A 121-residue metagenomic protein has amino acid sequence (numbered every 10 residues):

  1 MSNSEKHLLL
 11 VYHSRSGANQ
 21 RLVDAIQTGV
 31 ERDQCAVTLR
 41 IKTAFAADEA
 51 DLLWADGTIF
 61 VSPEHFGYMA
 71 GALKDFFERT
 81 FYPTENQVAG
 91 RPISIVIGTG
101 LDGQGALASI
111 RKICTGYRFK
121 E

Functional and structural regions predicted by a protein language model:
S2-E31: N-terminal beta1-alpha1 ligand-phosphate binding loop
N3, V30-A36, E85-Q87: Short helix-capping segments at alpha-helix termini
H7, T38, P92: Residues at the starts of beta-strands that form the adenosine-phosphate
V11-H13, K42, V96: Short hydrophobic segments within beta-strands
D24-A36, T115-K120: Short helix-loop-beta junction
C35-A46: A short beta-strand-loop structural module common to alpha/beta enzyme folds
A44-E121: Helix-loop-strand module that forms the ligand-binding subsite of alpha/beta enzymes
